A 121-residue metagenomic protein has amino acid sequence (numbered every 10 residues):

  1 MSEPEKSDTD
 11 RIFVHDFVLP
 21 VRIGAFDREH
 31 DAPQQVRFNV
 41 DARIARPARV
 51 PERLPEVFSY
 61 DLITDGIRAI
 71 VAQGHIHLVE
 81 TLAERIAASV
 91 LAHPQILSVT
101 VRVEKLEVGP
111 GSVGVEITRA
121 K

Functional and structural regions predicted by a protein language model:
M1-K121: N-terminal, polar/charged subdomain of small-to-medium soluble alpha/beta proteins
